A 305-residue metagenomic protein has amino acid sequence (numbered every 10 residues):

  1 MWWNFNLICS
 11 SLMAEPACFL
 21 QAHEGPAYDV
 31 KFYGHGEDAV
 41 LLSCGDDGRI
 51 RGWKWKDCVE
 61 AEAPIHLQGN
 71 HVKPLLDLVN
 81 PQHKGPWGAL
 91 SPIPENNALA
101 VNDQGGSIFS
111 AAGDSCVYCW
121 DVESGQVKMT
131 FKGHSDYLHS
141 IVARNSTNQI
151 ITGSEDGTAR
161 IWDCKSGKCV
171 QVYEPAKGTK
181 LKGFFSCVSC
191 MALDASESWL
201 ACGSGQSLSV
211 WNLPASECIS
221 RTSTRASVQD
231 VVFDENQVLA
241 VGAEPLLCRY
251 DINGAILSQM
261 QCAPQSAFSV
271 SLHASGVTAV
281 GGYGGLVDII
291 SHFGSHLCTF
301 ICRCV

Functional and structural regions predicted by a protein language model:
M1, C44-D47, K54-W55, Q104 (+6 more regions): Conserved strand-to-loop turn within each blade of WD40 beta-propeller repeats
W2-S10, I50-K54, V117-D121, A159-C164 (+4 more regions): WD40-repeat beta-propellers
M13-A14, C58, G106, G125 (+4 more regions): Short coil/turn linkers that define WD40 beta-propeller blade boundaries
E15-A22, E62-S91, V127-G133, C169-P175 (+4 more regions): Short C-terminal beta-strands that terminate individual repeats in beta-propeller domains, predominantly WD40 blades
G25-Y33, Q82-N102, D136-A143, T179-L193 (+2 more regions): Canonical WD40 repeat/beta-propeller blade segments in eukaryotic WD-repeat proteins
E37-L42, G52, G105-F109, C119 (+7 more regions): Structural hallmark of WD40 beta-propellers
A89-K180, S186-C190: Solenoidal tandem-repeat scaffolds enriched in leucines and small polar residues
K168-V305: Structured C-terminal portions of repeat-based eukaryotic scaffold domains
